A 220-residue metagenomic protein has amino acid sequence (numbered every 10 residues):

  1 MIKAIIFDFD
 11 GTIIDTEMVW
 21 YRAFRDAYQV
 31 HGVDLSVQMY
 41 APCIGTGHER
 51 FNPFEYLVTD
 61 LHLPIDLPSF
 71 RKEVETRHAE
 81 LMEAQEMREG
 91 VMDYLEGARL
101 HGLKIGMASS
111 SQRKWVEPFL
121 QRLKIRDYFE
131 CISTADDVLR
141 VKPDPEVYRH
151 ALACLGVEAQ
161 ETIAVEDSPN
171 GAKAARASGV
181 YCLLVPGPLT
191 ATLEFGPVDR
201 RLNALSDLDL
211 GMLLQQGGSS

Functional and structural regions predicted by a protein language model:
M1-K3, E96-R99, Q112-S220: Asp-based, Mg2+/Mn2+-dependent phosphohydrolase catalytic module
I2-M92, E96-H101: N-terminal helical cap/lid subdomain that shapes the substrate entry/recognition surface in HAD-like hydrolases
T12, S109-S111: Conserved phosphate-coupling serine/threonine residues in phosphotransfer and NTP-handling enzymes
I13, M87, I105, R140 (+1 more regions): Conserved SAM-binding loop
M18, S109, P118: Conserved catalytic-core motifs of eukaryotic protein kinase domains, centered on the activation segment
D34, K104, Y181: Residue-level detector of anion-binding/catalytic polar loops
M82-E86, S110, G179: Short, flexible loop segments at the rims of nucleotide/cofactor-binding pockets, characterized by
